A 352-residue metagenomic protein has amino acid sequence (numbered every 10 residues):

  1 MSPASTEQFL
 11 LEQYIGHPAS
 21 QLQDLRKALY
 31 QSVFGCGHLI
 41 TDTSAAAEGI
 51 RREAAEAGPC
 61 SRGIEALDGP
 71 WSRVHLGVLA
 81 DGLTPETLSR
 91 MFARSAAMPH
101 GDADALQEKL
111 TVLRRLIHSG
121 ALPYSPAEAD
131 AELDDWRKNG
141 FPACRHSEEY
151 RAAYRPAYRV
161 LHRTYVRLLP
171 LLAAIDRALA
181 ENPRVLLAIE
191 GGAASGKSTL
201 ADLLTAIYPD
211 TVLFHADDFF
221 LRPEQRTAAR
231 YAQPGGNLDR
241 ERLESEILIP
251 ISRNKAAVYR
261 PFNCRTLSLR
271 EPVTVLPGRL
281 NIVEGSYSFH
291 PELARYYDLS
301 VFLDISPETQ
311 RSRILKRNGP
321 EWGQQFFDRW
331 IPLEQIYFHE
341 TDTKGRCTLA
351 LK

Functional and structural regions predicted by a protein language model:
M1-Y150: Long, basic/Gly/Ser/Thr-rich N-terminal segments that mediate initial subcellular attachment or targeting
A153-A180: N-terminal pre-Walker A segment at the start of P-loop NTPase domains
N182-L187, G278: Pre-Walker A (Motif I) flank of P-loop NTPase domains
G192: P-loop (Walker A) phosphate-binding loop of NTP-binding proteins
K197: Conserved lysine of the Walker
T211-H215, F220-V275, L280: Conserved nucleotide-sensing/catalytic segment adjacent to the nucleotide-binding pocket in NTP-handling enzymes
L269-R317: ATP-dependent NMP and nucleoside kinases share a basic, alpha-helical "lid"
